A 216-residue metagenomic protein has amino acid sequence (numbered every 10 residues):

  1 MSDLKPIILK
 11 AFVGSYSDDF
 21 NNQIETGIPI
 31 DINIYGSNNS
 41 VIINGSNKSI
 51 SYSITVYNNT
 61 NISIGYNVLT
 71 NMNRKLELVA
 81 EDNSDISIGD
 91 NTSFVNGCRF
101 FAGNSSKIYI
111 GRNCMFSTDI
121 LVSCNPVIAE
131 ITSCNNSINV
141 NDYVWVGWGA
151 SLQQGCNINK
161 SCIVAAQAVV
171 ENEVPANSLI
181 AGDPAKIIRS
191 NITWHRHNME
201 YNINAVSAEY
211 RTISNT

Functional and structural regions predicted by a protein language model:
M1-N58, V206, T212-T216: Extended, small-residue-rich solenoid/repeat segments and analogous flexible loops that form exposed scaffolds
D3, D18-D19, E25, D31 (+5 more regions): Acidic-enriched, low-complexity/disordered segments with a strong bias for Aspartate over Glutamate
L4-K5, L9, K107-T216: Glycine-rich hexapeptide-repeat left-handed beta-helix
G14, N22, D31, D82-N83 (+3 more regions): Short, flexible, glycine/charge-rich loop motifs used to bind or transfer phosphoryl groups or to couple energy/partner
V41-N157, N191-I192: Flexible, glycine/small-residue-enriched loop-and-beta-strand segment within the central core of proteins
